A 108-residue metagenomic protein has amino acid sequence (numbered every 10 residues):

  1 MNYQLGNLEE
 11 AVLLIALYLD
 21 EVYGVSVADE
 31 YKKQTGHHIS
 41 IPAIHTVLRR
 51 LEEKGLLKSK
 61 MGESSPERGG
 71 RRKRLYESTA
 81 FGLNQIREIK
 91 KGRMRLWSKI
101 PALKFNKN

Functional and structural regions predicted by a protein language model:
N2-A43: N-terminal helix-turn-helix DNA-binding core of bacterial DNA-binding proteins
L19-E21, E52-K54, F81-G82: Short, charged/polar surface micro-motifs in flexible loops or helix N-caps
Y31, T35, M61-S65, A80: Short, well-ordered turn and helix-capping elements at secondary-structure junctions
I44-L51: Basic amphipathic alpha-helical segments that dock to polyanions
K54-G69: Beta-hairpin "wing" of winged helix-turn-helix
R72: Exposed loop/turn and edge beta-strand positions of beta-sandwich/beta-sheet ligand-binding modules
F81-N108: Amphipathic alpha-helical dimerization/coiled-coil segments that flank or bridge DNA-binding/regulatory modules
